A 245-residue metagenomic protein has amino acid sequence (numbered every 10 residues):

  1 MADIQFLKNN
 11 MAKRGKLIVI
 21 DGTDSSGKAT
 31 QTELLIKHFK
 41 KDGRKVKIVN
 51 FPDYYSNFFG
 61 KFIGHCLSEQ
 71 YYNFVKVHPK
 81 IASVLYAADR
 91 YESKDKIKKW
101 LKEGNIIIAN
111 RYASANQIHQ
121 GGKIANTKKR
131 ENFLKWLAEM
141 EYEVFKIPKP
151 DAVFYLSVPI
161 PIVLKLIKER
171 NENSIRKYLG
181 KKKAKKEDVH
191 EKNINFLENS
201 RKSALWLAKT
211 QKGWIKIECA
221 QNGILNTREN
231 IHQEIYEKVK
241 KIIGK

Functional and structural regions predicted by a protein language model:
A2-M11, I36, P161-K245: NTP-dependent small-molecule kinase module
K13-L17: Pre-Walker A (Motif I) flank of P-loop NTPase domains
I20: Hydrophobic anchor at the beta1->P-loop junction of P-loop NTPases
T23: P-loop (Walker A) phosphate-binding loop of NTP-binding proteins
K28: Conserved lysine of the Walker
Q31: Hydrophobic positions on the alpha1 helix immediately C-terminal to the Walker A/P-loop
R44-F145: ATP-dependent small-molecule kinase phosphotransfer cores that center on conserved nucleotide phosphate-binding segments
A109-Y112, K146-R170: Conserved phosphate-donor/acceptor-positioning beta-strand/loop module used by diverse small-molecule
